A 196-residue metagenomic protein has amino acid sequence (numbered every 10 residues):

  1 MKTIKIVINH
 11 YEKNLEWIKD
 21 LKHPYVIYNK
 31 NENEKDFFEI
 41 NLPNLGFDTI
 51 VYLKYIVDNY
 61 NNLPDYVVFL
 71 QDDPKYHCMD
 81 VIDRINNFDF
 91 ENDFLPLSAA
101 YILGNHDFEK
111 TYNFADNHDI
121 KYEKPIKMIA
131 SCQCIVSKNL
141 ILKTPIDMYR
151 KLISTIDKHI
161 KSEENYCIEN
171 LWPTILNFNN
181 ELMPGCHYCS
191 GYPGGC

Functional and structural regions predicted by a protein language model:
M1-C196: ER/Golgi luminal nucleotide-sugar-dependent glycosyltransferases, focusing on the catalytic module
